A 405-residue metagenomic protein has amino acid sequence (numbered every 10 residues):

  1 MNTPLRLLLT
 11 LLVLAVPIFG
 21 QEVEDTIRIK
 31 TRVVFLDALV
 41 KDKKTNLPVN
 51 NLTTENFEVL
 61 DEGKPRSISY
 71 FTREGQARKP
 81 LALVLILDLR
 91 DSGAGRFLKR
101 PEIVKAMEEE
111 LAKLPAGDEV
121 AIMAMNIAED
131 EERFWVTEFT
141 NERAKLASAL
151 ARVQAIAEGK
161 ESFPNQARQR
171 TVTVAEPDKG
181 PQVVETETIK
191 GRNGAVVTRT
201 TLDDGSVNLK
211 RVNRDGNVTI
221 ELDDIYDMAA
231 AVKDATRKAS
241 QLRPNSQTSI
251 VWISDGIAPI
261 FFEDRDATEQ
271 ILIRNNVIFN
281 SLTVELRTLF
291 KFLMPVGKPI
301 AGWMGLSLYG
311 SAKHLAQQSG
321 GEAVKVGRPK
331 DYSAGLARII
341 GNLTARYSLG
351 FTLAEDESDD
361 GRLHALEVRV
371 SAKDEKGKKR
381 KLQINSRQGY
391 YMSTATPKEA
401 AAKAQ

Functional and structural regions predicted by a protein language model:
N2-L11: Sec-dependent signal peptide recognition, specifically the positively charged N-region followed immediately by
L11-G20: Hydrophobic h-region of N-terminal signal peptides that target proteins for export in Gram-negative bacteria
F19-Q405: Scaffold/interface architecture of coatomer-like assemblies
